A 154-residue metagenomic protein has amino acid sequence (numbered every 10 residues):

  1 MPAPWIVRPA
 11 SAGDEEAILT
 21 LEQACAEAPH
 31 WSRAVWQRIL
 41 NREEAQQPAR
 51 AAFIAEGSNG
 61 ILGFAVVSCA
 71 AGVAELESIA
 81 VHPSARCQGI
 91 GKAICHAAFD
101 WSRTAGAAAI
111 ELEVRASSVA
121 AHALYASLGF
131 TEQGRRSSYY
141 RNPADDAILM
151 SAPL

Functional and structural regions predicted by a protein language model:
W5, P9-S84, C95-W101, A105 (+1 more regions): Acetyl-CoA-dependent GNAT
D14, S118, D146: Acidic active-site catalytic centers that drive phospho-/nucleotidyl reactions and related ester hydrolyses
Q37, S117, Y140: Positions that flank functional sites
N41, A45, A121, A144: Short Asp/Glu-rich motifs
S78, H82-H96, R103-A105, A109 (+3 more regions): Conserved glycine-rich acetyl-CoA-binding loop
E111-E113, T131-A147: Conserved catalytic-core motifs of GNAT/GCN5-like acyltransferases
M150: Divalent-cation-assisted or electrostatically stabilized phosphate/pyrophosphate-binding catalytic cores
